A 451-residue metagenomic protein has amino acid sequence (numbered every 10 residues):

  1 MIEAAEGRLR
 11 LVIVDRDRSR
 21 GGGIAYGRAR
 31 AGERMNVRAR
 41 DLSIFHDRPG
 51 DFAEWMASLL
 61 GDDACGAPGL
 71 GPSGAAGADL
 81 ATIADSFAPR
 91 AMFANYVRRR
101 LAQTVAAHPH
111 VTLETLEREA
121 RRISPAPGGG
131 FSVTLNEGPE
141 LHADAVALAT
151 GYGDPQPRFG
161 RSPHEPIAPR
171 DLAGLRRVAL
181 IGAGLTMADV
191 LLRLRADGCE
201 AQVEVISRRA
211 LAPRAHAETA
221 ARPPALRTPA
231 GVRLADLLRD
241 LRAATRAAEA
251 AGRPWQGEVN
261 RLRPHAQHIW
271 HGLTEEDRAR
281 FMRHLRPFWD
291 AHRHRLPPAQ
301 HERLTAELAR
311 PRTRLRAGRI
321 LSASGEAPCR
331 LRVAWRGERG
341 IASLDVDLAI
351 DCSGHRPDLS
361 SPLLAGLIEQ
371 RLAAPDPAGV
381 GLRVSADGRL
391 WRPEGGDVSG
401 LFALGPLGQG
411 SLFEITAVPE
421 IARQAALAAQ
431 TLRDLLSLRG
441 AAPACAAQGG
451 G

Functional and structural regions predicted by a protein language model:
M1-R28, P68-A235, R239-A447, G451: Flavin (primarily FAD) cofactor-binding/catalytic cores of flavoenzymes
R18-A75: Redox-cofactor-proximal catalytic regions of oxidoreductases
